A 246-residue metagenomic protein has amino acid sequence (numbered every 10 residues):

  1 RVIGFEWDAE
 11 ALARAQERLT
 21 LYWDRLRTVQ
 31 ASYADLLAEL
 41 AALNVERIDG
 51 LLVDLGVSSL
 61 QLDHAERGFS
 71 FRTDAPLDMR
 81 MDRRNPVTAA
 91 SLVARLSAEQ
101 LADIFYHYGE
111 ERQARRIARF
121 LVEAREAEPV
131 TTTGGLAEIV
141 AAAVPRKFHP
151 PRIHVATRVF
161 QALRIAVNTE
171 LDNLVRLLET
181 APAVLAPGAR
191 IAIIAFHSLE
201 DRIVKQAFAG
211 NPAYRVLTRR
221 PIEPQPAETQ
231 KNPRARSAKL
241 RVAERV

Functional and structural regions predicted by a protein language model:
R1-V246: S-adenosyl-L-methionine-dependent methyltransferase catalytic core, i.e., the SAM/SAH-binding region
